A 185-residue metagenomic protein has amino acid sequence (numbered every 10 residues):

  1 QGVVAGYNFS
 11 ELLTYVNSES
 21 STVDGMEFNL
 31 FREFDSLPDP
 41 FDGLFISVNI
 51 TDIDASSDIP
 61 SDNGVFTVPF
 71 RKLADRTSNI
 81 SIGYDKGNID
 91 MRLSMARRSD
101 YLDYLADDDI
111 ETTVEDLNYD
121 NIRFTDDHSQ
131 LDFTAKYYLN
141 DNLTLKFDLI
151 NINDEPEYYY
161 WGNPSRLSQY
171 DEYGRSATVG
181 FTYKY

Functional and structural regions predicted by a protein language model:
G2-D107: Gram-negative outer-membrane beta-barrel transporters
E11-N17, D62-P69, L117-I122, D132 (+1 more regions): Extracellular loop and loop/strand-boundary signature of outer-membrane beta-barrel proteins
T22, D42, A74, D127-S129 (+2 more regions): Residue-level preference for beta-strand/loop junctions
E27, D35, Y119, R123 (+5 more regions): Outer-membrane beta-barrel pore domains
L44, R97-T112, K136-Y185: C-terminal beta-signal and adjacent terminal beta-strands/loops of Gram-negative outer-membrane beta-barrel proteins
G83, N88, V114, A177-G180: Small side chains
